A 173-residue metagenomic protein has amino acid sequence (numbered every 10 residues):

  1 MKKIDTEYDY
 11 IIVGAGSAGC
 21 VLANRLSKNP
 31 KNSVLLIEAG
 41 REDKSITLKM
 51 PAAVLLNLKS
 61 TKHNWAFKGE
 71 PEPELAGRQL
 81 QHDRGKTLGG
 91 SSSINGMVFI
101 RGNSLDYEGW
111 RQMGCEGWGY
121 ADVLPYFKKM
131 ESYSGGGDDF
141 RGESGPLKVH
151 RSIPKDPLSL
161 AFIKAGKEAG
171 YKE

Functional and structural regions predicted by a protein language model:
M1-E173: N-terminal redox-cofactor-binding region of secreted/periplasmic oxidoreductases
